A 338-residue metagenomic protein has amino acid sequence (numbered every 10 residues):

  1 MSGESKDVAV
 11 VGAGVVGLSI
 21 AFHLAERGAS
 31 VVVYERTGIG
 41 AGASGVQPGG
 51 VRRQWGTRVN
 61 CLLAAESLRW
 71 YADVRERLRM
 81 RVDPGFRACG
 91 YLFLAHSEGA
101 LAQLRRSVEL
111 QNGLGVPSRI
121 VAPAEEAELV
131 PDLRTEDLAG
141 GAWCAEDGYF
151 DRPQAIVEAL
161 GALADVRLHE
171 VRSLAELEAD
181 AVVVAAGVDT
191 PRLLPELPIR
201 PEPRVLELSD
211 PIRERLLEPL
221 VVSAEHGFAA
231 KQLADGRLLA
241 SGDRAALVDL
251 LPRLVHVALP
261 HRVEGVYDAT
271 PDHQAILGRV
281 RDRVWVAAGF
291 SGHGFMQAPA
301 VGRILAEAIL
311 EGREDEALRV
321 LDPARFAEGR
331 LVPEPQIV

Functional and structural regions predicted by a protein language model:
D7-V32: N-terminal Rossmann-like FAD-binding beta1-loop-alpha1 element of flavoenzymes
A9-V11, E178-D189, G302: Short hydrophobic core segments
V16, I39, D189: Conserved Rossmann-like nucleotide-cofactor binding loop
F22-E26, V51, V82-R87, V188-D282: Active-site substrate-recognition segment that forms the wall of the catalytic cavity or substrate channel
A25-G45: Glycine-rich FAD pyrophosphate-binding loop
P48-L129, G227, A246, L251: Dinucleotide-binding Rossmann-like beta1-alpha1 core, especially the glycine-rich loop that anchors the ADP
W143-L174: Helical element adjacent to the flavin cofactor pocket in flavoenzyme catalytic cores
R253-V338: C-terminal catalytic lobe of FAD-dependent flavoproteins
